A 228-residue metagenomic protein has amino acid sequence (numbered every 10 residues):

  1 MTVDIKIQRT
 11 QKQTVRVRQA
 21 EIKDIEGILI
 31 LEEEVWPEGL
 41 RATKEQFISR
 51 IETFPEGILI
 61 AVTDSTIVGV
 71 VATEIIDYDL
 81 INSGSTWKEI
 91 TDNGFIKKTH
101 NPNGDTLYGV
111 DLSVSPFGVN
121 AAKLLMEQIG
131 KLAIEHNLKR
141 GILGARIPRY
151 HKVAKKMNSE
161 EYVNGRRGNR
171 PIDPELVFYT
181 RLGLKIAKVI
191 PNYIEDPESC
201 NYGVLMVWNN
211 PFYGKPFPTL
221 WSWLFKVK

Functional and structural regions predicted by a protein language model:
Q13-V15, T66-V70, L107: Glycine-rich phosphate/pyrophosphate-binding loop shared by adenosine-nucleotide-utilizing enzymes
V15-G27: A short beta-loop-alpha structural element at the N-terminal edge of CoA-dependent acyl/N-acetyltransferase catalytic
I30-T43, Y213: Helix-loop element at the rim of GNAT/NAT acetyltransferase active sites that forms part of the acceptor-substrate
P37-N82, E89-K98: Active-site rim helix/loop that mediates acceptor-substrate recognition in acyltransferases
V71-D111, P116-F117, E127, R146-P174 (+2 more regions): Conserved acyl-donor/pantetheine-binding loop and adjacent beta-alpha core of acyl/acetyltransferases and related
G118-I134, R140-L143: Conserved acetyl-CoA-binding loop-helix of GNAT-fold acetyltransferases
P171-K185, N192-V227: C-terminal "cap" of GNAT-fold acetyltransferases
